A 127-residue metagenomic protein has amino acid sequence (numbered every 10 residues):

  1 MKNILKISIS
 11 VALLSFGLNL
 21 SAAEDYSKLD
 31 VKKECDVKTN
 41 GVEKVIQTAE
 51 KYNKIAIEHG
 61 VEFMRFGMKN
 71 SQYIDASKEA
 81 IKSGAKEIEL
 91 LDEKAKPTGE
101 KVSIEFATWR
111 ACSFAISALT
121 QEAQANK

Functional and structural regions predicted by a protein language model:
M1-A23: Classic N-terminal secretory signal peptides
S21-K127: Long, charged/polar, soluble alpha-helical segments
